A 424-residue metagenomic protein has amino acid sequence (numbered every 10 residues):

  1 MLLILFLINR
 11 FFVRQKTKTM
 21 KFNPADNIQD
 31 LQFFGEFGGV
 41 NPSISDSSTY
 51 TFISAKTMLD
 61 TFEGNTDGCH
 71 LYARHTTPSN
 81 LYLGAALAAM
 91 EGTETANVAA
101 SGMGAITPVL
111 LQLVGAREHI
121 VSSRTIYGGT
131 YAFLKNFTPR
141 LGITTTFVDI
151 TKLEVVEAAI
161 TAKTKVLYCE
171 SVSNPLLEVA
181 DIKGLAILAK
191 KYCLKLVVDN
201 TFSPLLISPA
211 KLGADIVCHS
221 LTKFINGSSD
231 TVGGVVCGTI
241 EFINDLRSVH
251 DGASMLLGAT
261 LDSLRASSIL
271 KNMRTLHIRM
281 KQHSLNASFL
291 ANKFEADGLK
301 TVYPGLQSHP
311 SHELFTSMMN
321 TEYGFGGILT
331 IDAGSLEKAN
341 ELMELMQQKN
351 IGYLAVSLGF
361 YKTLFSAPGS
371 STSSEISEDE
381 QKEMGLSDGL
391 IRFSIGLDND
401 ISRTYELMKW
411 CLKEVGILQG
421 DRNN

Functional and structural regions predicted by a protein language model:
M1-R10: Hydrophobic alpha-helical signal peptides and transmembrane signal-/tail-anchor segments that drive secretory-pathway
K18, K135, T144, A162-K165 (+3 more regions): PLP-dependent enzyme catalytic core of the Aspartate aminotransferase-like
T19-T77, A85, I391-S394: N-terminal "arm"/small-domain region of PLP-dependent enzymes with the aminotransferase-like
A25-F33, T95-V302, T316: Conserved PLP-enzyme active-site core in the AAT-like
F33, D46-I53, F202, K223 (+5 more regions): Glycine-rich beta-alpha junction loops
S54-G104, G129-N136: Conserved N-terminal alpha-helix of the aminotransferase class I/II PLP-enzyme fold
I269-I278, G326-G334, R392-G396: Short, well-ordered beta-strand elements within core beta-sheets of diverse protein domains
S288-K362, I376-K382, N423-N424: Conserved small-domain helix->loop->beta segment predominantly found in fold-type I
